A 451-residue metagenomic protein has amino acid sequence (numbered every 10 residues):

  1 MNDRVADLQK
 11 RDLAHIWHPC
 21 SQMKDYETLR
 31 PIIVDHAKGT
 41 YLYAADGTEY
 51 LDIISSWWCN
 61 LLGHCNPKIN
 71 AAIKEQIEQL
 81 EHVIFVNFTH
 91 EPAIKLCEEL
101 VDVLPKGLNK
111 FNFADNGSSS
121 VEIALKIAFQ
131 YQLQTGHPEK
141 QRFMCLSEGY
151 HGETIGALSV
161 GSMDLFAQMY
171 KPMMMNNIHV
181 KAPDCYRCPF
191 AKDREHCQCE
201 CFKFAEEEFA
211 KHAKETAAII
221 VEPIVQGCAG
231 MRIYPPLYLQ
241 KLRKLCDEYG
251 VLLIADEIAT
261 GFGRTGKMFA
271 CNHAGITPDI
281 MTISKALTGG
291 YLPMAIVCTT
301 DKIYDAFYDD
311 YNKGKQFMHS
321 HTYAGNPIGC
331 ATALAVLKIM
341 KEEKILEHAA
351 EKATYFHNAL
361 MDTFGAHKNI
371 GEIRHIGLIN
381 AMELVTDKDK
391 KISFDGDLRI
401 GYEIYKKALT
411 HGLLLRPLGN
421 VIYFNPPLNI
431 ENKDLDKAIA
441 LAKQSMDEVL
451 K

Functional and structural regions predicted by a protein language model:
M1-K451: Conserved N-terminal phosphate-binding loop of PLP-dependent enzymes in the Aspartate aminotransferase
